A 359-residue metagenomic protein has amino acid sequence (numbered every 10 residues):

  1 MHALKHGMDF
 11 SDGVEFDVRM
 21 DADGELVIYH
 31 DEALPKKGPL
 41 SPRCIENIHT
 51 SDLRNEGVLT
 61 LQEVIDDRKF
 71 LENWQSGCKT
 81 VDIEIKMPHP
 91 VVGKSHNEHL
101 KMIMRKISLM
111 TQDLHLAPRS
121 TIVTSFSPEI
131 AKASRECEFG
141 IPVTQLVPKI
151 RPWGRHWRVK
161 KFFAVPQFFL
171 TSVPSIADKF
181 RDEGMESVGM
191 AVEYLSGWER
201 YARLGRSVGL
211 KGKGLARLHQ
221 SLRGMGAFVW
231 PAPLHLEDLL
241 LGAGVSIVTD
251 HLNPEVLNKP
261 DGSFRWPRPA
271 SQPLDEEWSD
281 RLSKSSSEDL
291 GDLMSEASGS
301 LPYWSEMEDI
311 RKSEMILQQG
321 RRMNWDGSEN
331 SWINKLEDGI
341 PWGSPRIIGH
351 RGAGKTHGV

Functional and structural regions predicted by a protein language model:
M1-V359: Phosphate-group recognition and catalysis centered on beta-loop-alpha active-site segments
